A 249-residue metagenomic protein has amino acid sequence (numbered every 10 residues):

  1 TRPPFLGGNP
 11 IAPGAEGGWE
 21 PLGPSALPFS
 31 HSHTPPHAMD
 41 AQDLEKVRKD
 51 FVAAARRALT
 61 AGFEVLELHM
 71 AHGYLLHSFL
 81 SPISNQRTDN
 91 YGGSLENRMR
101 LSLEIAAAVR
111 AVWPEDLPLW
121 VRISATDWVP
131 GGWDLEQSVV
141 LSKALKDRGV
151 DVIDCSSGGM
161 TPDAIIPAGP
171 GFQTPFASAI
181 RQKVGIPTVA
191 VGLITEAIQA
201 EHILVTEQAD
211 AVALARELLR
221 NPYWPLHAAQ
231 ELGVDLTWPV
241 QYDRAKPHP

Functional and structural regions predicted by a protein language model:
T1-P249: Flavin-dependent oxidoreductase catalytic cores
